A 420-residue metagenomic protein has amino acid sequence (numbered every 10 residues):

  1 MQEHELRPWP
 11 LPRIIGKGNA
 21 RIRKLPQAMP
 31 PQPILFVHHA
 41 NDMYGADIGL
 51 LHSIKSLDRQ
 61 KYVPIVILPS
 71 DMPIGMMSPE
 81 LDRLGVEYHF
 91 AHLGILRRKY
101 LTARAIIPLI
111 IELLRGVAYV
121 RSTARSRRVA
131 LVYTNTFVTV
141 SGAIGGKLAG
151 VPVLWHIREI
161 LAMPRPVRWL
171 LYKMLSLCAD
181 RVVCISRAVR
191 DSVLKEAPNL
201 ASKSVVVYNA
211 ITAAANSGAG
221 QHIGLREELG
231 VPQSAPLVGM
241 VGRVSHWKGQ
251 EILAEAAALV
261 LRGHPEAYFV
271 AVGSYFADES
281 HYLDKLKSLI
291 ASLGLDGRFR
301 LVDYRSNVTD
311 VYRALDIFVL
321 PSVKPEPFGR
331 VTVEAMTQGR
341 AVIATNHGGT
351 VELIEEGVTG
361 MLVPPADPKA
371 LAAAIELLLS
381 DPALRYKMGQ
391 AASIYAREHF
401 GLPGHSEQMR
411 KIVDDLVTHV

Functional and structural regions predicted by a protein language model:
D47-H52, P236, M240-L259, D284 (+2 more regions): A conserved mid-protein helix/loop that constitutes part of the nucleotide-sugar donor-binding site
D58-I65, P232-P236, Q250, A254-R300 (+1 more regions): A conserved nucleotide-sugar
A188, A210: Carbohydrate-associated surface elements
S217-V231, K285-K287, Q408: A short helix/loop element that forms part of the nucleotide-sugar donor recognition site in Leloir-type
E227, A370, L377, L384-H399 (+1 more regions): A short, well-ordered alpha-helix in the C-terminal region of glycosyltransferases
D278-L283, D296-R305, V311, P325 (+1 more regions): Active-site donor-binding acidic/aromatic loop of nucleotide-activated sugar and phosphosugar transferases involved
T332, A341-A344, I354: Short hydrophobic beta-strand element within catalytic cores of glycosyltransferases and related nucleotide-activated
E355-G357, M361-P368, L377-P382: Conserved acidic donor-binding segment of nucleotide-sugar-dependent glycosyltransferases
